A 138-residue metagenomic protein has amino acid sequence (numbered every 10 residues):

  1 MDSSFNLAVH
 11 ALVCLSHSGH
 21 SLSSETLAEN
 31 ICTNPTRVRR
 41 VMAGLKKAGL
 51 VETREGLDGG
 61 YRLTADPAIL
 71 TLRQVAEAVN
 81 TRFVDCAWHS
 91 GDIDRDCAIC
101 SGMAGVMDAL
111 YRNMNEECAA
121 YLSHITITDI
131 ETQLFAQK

Functional and structural regions predicted by a protein language model:
M1-T33, R62: N-terminal helix-turn-helix DNA-binding core of bacterial DNA-binding proteins
S4-L7, E55, M114: Generic hydrophobic secondary-structure packing signal
T36: Key DNA-contact positions within bacterial/archaeal DNA-binding proteins
V41-K46: Basic amphipathic alpha-helical segments that dock to polyanions
K47-L50, A78: Residue cluster at the C-terminal edge of the helix-turn-helix DNA-binding motif
G49-T64: Beta-hairpin "wing" of winged helix-turn-helix
T64-K138: Non-DNA-binding regulatory cores of transcription-related proteins, predominantly C-terminal effector-binding
